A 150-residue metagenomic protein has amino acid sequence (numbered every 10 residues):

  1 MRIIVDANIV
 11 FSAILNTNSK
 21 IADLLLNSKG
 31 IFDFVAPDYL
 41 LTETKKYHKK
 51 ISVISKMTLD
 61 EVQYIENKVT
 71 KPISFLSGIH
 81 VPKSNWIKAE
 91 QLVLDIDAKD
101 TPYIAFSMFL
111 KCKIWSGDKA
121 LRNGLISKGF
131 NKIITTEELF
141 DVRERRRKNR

Functional and structural regions predicted by a protein language model:
M1-A36: Short, well-structured N-terminal submotif of metal-dependent ribonuclease cores
I9-V10, L40, Y103, A120-L121: Alpha-helix capping/helix-boundary segments
T17, Y47, S127-K128: Residue-level signal for well-ordered alpha-helical positions
A22-L26, E66, Y103-I104: Short amphipathic alpha-helical segments and helix-helix/interface helices
S28-G30, D38-I87: PIN-domain endoribonuclease scaffold, especially VapC-family toxins
A36, M108-F109, K113, G117-R150: Acidic, PIN/NYN-like endoribonuclease modules and their adjacent C-terminal/linker elements
S74-W115, K119: Active-site neighborhoods of divalent-metal-dependent phosphate/nucleic-acid chemistry enzymes
